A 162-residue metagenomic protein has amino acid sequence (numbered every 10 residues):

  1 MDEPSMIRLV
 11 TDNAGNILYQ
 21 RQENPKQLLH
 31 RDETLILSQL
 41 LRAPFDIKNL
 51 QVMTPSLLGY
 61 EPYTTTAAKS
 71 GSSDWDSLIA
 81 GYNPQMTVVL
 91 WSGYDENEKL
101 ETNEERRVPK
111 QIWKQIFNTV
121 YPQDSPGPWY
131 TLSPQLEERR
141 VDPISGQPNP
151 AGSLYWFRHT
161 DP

Functional and structural regions predicted by a protein language model:
M1-P162: A penicillin-recognizing enzyme superfamily signal
